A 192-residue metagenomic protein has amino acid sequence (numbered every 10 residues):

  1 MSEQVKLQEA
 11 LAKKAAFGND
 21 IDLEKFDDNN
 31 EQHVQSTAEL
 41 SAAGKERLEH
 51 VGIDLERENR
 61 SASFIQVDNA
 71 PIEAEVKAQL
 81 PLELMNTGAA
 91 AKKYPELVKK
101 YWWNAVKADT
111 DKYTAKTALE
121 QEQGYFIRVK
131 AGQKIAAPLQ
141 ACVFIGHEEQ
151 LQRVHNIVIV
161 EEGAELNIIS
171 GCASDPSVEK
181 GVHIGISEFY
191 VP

Functional and structural regions predicted by a protein language model:
M1-V154, I159-G163, G171-C172: N-terminal leader/transition segments
K134, I159-I168, S174-P192: Internal alpha/beta scaffold segment
